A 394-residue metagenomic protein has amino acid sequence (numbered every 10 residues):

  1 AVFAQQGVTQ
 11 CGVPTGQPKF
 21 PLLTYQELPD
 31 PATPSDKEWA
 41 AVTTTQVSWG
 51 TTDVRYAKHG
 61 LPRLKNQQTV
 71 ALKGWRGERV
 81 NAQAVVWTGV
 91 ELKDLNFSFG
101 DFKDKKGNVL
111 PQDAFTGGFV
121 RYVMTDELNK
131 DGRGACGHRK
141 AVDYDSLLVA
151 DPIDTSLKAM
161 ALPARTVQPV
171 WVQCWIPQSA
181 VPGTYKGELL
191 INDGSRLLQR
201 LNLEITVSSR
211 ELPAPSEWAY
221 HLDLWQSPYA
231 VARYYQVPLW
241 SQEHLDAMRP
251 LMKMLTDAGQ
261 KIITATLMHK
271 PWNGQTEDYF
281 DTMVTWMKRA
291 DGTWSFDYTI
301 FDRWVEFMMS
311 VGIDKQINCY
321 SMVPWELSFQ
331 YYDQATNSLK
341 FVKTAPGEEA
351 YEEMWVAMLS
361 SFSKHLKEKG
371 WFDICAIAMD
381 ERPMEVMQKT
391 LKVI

Functional and structural regions predicted by a protein language model:
A1-V2: Bacterial N-terminal signal peptides
G7-N66, G89-V172: Surface-exposed binding patches on compact interaction domains or structured appendages
A57-L72, Q236-E243: Short, polar loop/linker segments at the starts of domains and inter-domain junctions
L72-E78: Short, solvent-exposed loop/linker segments at the N-terminal edge of repeated beta-sheet extracellular domains
K73, V85-K105, T155-E217, L245-D246: Extended acidic/polar, glycine-enriched regions that form or flank non-catalytic beta-rich accessory modules
R76, K106, A290-D291: Solvent-exposed, flexible loop/coil residues
Y144-D145, P152-D154, W175, Y185-D193 (+1 more regions): Aromatic-lined carbohydrate-binding surfaces of glycoside hydrolases
